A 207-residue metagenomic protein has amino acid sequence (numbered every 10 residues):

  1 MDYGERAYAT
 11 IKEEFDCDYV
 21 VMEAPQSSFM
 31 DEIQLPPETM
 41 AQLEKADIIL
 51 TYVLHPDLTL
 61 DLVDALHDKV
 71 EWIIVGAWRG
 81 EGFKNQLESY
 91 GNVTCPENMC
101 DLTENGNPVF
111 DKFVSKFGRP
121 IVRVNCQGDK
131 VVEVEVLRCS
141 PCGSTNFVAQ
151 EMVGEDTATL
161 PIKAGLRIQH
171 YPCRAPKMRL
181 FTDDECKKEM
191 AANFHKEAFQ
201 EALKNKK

Functional and structural regions predicted by a protein language model:
Y3-E38, E44-L58, D68, I74-F83 (+2 more regions): Active-site- and interface-proximal helix/loop "cap" or "latch" segments in soluble metabolic and energy-transducing
Y19-V21, L43-E44, Y90-T94, L102-E104: A generic short-segment signal for beta-strand/edge and adjacent turn/coil regions
V63-L66: Histidine-anchored nucleotide/phosphate-binding helix
I73-I74, T94: Structural detector of well-ordered beta-strand residues that form the stable sheet scaffold of enzyme domains
R79-P96: Rossmann-fold NAD(P)-binding glycine/threonine-rich loop
C95-Q127: Structured beta-strand/loop patches that form or line metal/cofactor-binding pockets in enzymes
